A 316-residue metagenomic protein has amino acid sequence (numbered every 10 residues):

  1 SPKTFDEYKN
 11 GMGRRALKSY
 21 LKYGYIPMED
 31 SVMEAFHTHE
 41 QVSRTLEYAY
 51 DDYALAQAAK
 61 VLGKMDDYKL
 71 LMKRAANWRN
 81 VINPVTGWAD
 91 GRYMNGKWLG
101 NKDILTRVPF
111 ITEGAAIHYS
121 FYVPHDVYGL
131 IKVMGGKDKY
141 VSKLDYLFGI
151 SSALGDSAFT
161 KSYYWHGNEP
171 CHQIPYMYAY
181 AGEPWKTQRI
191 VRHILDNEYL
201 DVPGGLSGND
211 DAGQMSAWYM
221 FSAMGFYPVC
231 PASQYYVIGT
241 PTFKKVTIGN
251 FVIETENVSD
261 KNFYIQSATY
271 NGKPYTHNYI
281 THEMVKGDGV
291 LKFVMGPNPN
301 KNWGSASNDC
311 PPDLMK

Functional and structural regions predicted by a protein language model:
S1-A76, N80-T242, V246-V252, E283: Active-site core of glycosidic bond-cleaving carbohydrate-active enzymes
C230, I238-K316: Beta-rich accessory regions
